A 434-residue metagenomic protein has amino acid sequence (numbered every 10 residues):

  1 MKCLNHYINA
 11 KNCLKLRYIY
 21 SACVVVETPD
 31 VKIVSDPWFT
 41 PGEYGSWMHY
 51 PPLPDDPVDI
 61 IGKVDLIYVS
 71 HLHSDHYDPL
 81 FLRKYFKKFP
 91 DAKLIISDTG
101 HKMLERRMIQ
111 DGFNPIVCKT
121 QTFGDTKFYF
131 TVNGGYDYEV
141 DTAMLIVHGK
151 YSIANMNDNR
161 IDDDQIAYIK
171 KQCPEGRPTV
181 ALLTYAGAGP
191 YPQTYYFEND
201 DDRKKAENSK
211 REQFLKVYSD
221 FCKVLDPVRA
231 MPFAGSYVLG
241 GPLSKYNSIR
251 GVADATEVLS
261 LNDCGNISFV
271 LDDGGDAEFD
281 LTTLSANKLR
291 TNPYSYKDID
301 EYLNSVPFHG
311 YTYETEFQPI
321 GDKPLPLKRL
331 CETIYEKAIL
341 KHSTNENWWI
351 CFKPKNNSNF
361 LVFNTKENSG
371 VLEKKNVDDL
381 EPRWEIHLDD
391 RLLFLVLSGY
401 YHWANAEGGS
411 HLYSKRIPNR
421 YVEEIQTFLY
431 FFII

Functional and structural regions predicted by a protein language model:
K2-K11, L94-Y151: Metallo-beta-lactamase
H6-D59, V140-D158: Conserved beta-strand hairpin/beta-sheet module of binuclear metal-dependent hydrolase folds, prominently
A22-E27, T122-P178: Catalytic core of the metallo-beta-lactamase
P29-L72, P79-K84, I161-G176, I386: Pre-active-site segment of Zn-dependent metallo-hydrolases
V34-D36, K63-Y77, I95-D98, A154-R160 (+4 more regions): Active-site neighborhood of phospho(di)ester-bond hydrolases with catalytic His/Asp-centered motifs
P54-T122: Active-site HxH/HxHxD metal-binding segment of metal-dependent hydrolases
K93, Y168-D263: Cap/insert and terminal regions of metallo-dependent hydrolase folds
E278-I434: Feature captures hydrophobic
